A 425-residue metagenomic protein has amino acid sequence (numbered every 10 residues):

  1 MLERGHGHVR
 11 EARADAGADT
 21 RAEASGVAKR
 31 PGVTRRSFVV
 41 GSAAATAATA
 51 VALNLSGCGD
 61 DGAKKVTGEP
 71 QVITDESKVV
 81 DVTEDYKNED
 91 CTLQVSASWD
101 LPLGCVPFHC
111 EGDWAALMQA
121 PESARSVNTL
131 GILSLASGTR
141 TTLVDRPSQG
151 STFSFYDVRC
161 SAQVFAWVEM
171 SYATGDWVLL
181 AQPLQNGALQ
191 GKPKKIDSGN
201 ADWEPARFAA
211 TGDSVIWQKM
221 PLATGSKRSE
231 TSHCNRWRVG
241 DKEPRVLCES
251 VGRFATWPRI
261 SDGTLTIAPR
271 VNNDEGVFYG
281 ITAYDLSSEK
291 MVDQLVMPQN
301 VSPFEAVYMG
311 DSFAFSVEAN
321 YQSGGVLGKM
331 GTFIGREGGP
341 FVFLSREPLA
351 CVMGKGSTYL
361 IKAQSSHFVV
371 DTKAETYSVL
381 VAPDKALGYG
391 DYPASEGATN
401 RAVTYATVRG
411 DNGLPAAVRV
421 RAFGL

Functional and structural regions predicted by a protein language model:
M1-V33, A45-L53: N-terminal secretory signal peptides
G32-V40, A47-V66: N-terminal twin-arginine translocation
P70-L101, R125-D145, V178-I196, S226-E249 (+4 more regions): Surface-exposed loop/turn elements that mediate protein-protein interactions on large endomembrane-trafficking
L101-C110, G150-R159, N200-A209, V251-S261 (+3 more regions): Repeated scaffold domains used in trafficking and secretory/extracellular systems, primarily beta-propellers
P107-A162, A166-Y172: Post-signal peptide N-terminal segment of secreted/secretory-pathway proteins
E111-A120, Q163-M170, D213-L222, G263-D274 (+4 more regions): Short beta-strand elements that form the blades of beta-propeller/WD-repeat-like and other beta-sheet-rich scaffold
F153-S226: A generic tandem-repeat structural signature
D202-S261: Extracytoplasmic/periplasmic C-terminal soluble domains
